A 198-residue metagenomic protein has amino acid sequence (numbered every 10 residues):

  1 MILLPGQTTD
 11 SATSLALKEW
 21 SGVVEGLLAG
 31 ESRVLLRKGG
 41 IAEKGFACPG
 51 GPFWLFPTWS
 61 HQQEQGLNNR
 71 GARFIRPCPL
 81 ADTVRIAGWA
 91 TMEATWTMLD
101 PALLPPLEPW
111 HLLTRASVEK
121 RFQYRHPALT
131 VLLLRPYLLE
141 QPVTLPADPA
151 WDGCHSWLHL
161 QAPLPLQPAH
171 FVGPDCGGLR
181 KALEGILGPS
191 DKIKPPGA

Functional and structural regions predicted by a protein language model:
I2-A198: Structured alpha/beta reader/binder surfaces that contact nucleic acids or chromatin modification marks
